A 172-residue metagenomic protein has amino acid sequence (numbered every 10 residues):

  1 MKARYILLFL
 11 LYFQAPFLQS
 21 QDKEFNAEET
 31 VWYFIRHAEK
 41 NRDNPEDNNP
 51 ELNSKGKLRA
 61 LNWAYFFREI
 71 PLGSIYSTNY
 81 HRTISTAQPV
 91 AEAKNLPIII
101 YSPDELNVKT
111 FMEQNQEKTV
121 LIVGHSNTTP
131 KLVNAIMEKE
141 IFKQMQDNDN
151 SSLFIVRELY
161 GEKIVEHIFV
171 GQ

Functional and structural regions predicted by a protein language model:
M1-K23: Bacterial Sec-dependent N-terminal signal peptides
Y5, W32, Q116-G124: Generic beta-sheet signal
D22-N115, T129-V133, K139-V170: Active-site-proximal alpha-helix that buttresses catalytic centers in soluble enzyme cores
